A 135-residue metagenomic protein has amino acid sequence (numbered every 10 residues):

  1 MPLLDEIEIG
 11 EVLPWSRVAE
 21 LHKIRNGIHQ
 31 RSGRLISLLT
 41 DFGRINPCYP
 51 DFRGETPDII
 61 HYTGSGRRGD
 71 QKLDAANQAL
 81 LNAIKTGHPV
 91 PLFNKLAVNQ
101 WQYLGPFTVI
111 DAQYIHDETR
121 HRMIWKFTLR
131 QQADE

Functional and structural regions predicted by a protein language model:
P2-W101: Acidic, glycine-rich low-complexity segments with interspersed aromatic residues
L96-E135: Compact mixed alphabeta submodule
